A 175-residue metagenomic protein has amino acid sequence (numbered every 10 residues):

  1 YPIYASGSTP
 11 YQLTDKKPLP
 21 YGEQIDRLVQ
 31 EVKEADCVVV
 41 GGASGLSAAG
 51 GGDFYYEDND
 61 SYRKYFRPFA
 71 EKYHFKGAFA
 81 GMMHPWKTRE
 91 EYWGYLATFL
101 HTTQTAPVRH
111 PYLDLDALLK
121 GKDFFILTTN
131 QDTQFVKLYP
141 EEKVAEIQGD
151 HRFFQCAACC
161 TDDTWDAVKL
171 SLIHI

Functional and structural regions predicted by a protein language model:
Y1-I173: Conserved catalytic core of sirtuin-type NAD+-dependent deacylases
